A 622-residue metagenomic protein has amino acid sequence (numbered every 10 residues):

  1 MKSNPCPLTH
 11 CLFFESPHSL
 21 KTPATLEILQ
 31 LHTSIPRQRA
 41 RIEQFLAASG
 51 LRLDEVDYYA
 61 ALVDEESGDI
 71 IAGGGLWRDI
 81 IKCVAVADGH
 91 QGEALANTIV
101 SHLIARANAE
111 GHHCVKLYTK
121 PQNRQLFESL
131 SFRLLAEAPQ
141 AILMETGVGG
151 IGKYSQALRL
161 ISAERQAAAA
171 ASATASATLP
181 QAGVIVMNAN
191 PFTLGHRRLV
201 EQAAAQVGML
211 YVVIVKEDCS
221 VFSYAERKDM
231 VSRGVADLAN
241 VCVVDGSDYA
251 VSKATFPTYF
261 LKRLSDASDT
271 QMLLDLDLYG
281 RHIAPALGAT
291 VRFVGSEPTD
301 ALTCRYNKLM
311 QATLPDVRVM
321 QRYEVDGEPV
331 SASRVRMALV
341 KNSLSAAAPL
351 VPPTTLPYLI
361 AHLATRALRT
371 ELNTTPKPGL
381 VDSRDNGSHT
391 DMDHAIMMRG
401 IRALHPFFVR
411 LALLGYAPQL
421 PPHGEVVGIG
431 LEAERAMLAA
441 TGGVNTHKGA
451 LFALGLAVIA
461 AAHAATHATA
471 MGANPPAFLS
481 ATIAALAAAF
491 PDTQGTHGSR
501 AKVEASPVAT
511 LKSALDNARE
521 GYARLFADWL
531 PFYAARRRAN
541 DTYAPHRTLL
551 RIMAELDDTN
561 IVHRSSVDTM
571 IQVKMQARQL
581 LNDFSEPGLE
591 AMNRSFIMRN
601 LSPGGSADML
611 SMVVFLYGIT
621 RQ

Functional and structural regions predicted by a protein language model:
C11-F14, K21-L53, V63, D69: Short amphipathic alpha-helix that is part of the acyltransferase structural core
D57-A72, H447: Conserved beta-hairpin
G68-A85: Conserved beta-strand in the GNAT
H90-H102, G195, L199: Conserved acetyl-CoA pyrophosphate-binding loop and the N-cap/start of the following alpha-helix in GNAT-like
A107-T119: Conserved GNAT acetyl-CoA-binding A-motif
T119, R124-F132, A136-L359: Nucleotidyltransferase catalytic core that binds NTPs
P357-H423, A461-R594, N600, Q622: Phosphate-rich cofactor/ligand-interacting catalytic cores and adjacent structured alpha/beta frameworks
P406-H463: Long, hydrophobic/aromatic-enriched structural stretches that serve as scaffold segments
